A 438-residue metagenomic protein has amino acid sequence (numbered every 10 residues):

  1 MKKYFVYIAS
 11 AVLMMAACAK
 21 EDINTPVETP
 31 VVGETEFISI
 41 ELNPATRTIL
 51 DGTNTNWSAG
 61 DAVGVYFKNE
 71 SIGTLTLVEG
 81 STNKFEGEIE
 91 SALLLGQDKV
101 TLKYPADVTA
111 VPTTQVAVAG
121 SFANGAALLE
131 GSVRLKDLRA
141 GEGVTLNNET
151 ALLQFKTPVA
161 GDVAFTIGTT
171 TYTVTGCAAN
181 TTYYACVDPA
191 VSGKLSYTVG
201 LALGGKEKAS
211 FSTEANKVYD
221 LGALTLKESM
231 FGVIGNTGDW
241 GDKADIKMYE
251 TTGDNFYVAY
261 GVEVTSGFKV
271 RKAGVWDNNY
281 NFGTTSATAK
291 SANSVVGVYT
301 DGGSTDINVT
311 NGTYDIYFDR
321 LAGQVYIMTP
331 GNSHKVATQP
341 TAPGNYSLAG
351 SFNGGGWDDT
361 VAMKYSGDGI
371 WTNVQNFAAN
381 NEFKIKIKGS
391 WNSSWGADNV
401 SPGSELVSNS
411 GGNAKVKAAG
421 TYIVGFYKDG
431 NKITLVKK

Functional and structural regions predicted by a protein language model:
K2-I8: Sec-dependent signal peptide recognition, specifically the positively charged N-region followed immediately by
M15-A17: C-terminal motif of bacterial Sec signal peptides marking the signal peptidase cleavage site
A19-A45, D51-N56, G143-V144, N148-T150 (+2 more regions): Insoluble glucan recognition modules
P26-P158, D220, D301: Short, low-hydrophobicity acidic/polar segments
N69-N83, T169-A179, T213, D245-T251 (+1 more regions): Solvent-exposed serine/threonine-rich low-complexity stretches and specific carbohydrate-binding patches
K84-I89, T170-A185, D254-Y257, G367-T372 (+1 more regions): Short, solvent-exposed S/T- and G/P-enriched segments that are highly enriched in secreted/extracellular and lumenal
F85-V100, T182-K194, Y257-F268, N373-F383: Short Pro-Gly-centered beta-turn/loop motif in secreted/extracellular proteins
V163-Y219: Contiguous ligand/interfacial binding patches
